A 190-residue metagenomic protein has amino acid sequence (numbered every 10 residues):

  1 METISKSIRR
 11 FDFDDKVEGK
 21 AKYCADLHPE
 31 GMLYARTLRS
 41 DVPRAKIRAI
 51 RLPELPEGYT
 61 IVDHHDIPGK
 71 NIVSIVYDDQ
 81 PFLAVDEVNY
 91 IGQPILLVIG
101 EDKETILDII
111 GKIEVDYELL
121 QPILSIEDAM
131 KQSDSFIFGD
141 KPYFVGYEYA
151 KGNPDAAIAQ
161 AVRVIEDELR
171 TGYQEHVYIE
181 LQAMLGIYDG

Functional and structural regions predicted by a protein language model:
M1-G190: Structural alpha/beta core scaffold segments of enzyme domains
